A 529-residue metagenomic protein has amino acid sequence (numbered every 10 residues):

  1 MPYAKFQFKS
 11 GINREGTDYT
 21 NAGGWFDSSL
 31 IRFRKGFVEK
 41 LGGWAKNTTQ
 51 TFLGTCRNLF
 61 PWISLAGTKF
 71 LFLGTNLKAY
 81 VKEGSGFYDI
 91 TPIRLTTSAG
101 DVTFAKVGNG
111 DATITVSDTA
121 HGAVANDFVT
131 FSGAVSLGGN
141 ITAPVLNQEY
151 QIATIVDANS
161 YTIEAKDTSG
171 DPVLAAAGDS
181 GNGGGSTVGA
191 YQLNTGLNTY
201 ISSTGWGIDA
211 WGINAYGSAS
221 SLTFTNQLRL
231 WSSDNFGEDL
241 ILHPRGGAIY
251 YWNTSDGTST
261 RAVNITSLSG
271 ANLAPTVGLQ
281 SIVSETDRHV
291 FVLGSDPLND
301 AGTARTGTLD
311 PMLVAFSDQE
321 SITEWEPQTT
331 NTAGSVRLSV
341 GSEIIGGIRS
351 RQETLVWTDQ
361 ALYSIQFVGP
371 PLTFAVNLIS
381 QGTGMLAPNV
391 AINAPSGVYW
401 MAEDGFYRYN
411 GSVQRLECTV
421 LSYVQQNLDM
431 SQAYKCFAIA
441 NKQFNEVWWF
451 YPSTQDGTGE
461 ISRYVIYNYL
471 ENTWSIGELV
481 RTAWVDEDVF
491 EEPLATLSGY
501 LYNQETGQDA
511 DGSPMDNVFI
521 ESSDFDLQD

Functional and structural regions predicted by a protein language model:
M1, E15, N21, I90-R229 (+1 more regions): Small/polar beta-strand repeat architecture
M1-L95, G382-G397, E403-D529: Beta-sheet repeat architectures centered on beta-propellers
K5, Y19, W25, L30-S98 (+1 more regions): Surface-exposed assembly/interface segments
G43-F60, L95-T96, I213-N226, S259-K435: Beta-propeller and closely related beta-pinwheel folds
F70, N140-P144, W231-S232, E353 (+1 more regions): Short consensus segments that form the blades of beta-propeller domains, in both extracellular/periplasmic
F72, A99-G108, Q151-T154, L230-D234 (+5 more regions): Short, exposed beta-strand/loop patches in secreted or surface proteins that constitute
Y80, I241, Y250, L355 (+3 more regions): Conserved hydrophobic/aromatic positions in well-ordered beta-strands
